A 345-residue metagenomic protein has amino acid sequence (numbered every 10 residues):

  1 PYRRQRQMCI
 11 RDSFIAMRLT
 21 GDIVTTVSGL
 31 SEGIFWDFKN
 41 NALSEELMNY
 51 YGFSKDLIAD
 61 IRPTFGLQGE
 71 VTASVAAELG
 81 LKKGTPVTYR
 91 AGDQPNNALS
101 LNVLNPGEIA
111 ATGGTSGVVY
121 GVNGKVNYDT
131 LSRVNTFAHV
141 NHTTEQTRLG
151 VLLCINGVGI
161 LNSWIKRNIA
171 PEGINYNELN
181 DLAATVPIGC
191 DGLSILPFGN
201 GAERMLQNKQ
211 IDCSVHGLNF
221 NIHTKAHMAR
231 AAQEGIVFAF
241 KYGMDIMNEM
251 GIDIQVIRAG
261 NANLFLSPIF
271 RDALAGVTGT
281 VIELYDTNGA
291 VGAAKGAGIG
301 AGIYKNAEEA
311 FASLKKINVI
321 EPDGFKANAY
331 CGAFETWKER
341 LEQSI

Functional and structural regions predicted by a protein language model:
P1-I10: Single conserved hydrophobic/aromatic residue that forms the stacking wall/gate of nucleotide- or nucleobase-binding
R3, E45-K55, A77, G243-Q255: Phosphate/pyrophosphate-binding loops at sites that engage ATP/ADP/AMP, CoA/4′-phosphopantetheine, polyphosphate
R4, L153-I155, L161, N168-P171 (+1 more regions): Acidic, glycine/GT-rich loop-and beta-edge segments that sit at the periphery of enzyme/chaperone cores
F14, G21-F35, C331-I345: Charge-patterned, long linear interaction tracts outside catalytic cores
G33-W36, E145-N156: A short glycine-threonine-serine/GTX helix/turn-capping micro-motif
F35-E145, I174-N177, D181, G189 (+3 more regions): ATP-dependent carbohydrate kinase catalytic cores
N96-S100, V151-G159, S163-K166, E234 (+3 more regions): Glycine-rich phosphate-binding/hydrolytic loop that grips phosphoryl groups
P187-L284, V291: Activation-segment/catalytic-loop signature of the eukaryotic protein kinase fold
